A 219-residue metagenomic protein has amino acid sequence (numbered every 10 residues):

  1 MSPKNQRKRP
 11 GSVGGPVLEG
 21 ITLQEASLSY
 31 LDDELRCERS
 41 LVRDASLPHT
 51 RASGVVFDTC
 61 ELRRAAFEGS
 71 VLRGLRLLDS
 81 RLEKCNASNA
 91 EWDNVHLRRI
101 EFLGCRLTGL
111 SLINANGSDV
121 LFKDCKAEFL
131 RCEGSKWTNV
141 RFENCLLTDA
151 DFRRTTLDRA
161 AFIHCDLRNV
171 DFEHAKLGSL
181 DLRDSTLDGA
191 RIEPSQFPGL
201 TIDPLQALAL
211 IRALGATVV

Functional and structural regions predicted by a protein language model:
S2-V219: Tandem repeat scaffolds
